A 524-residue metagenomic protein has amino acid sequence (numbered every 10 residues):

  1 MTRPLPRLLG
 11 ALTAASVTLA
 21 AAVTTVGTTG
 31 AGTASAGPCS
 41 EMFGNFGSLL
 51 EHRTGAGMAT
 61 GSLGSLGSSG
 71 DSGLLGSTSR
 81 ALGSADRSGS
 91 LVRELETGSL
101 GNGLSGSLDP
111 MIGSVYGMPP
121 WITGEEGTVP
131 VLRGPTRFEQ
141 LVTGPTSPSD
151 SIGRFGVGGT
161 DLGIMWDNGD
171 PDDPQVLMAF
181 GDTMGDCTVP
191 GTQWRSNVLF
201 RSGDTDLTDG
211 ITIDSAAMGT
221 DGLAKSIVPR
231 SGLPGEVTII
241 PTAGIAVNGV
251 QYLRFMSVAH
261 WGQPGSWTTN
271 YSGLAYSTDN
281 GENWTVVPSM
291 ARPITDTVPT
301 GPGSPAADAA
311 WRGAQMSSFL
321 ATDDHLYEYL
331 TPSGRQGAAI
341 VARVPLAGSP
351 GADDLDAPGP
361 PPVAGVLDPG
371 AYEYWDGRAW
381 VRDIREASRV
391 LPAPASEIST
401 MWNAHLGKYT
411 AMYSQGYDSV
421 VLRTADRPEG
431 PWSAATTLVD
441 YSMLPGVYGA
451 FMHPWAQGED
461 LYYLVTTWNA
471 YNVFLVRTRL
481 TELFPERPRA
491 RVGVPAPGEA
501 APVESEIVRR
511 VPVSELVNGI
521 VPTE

Functional and structural regions predicted by a protein language model:
M1-S35: Secretory targeting and sorting signals
T33-P130, R489-E524: Composition-driven, intrinsically disordered low-complexity tracts enriched in small residues
P38-H52, G98-S257, T268: N-terminal regions that are enriched for targeting/export leaders and immediately downstream pro/stem segments
R154, P431-A456: Conserved blade-ending motifs and adjacent loop-strand segments that build the rim/top face of beta-propeller domains
M165, S202, S277-T278, V344 (+1 more regions): Conserved Ser/Thr-centered positions that define the repeating blades of beta-propeller domains
W166-N168, D172-C187, I239-G265, Q315-G334 (+5 more regions): Hydrophobic core segments of beta-strands in well-ordered, beta-rich domains
S277-T285, A425-A434: Asp-box/BNR beta-propeller loop motif
L320-R423: Active-site cradle of extracellular carbohydrate-active enzymes
